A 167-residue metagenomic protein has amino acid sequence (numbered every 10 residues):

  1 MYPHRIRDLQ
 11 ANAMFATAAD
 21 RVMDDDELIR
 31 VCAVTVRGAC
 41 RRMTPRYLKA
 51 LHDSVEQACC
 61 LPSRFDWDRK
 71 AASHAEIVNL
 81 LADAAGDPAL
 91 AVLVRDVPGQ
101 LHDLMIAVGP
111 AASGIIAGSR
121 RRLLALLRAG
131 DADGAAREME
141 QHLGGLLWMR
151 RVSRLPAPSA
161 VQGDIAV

Functional and structural regions predicted by a protein language model:
M1-R37, R41, R151-V167: Short linear motifs at protein or domain termini
D25-V34, R41-A107, I116-R122, R137-M149: Conserved amphipathic alpha-helical segments that form helical-bundle/coiled-coil interaction surfaces
L127-G130: Conserved short acidic donor-positioning loop in nucleotide-sugar-dependent glycosyltransferases
